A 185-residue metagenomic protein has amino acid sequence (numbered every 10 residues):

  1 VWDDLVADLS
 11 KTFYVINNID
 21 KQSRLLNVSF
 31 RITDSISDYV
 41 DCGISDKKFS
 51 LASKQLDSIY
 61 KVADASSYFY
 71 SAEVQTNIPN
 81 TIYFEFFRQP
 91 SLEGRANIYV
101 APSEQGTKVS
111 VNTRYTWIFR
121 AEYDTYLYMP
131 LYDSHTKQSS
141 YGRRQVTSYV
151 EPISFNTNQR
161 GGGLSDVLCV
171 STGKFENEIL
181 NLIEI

Functional and structural regions predicted by a protein language model:
V1-I185: Ser/Thr-rich, low-complexity intrinsically disordered terminal regions
